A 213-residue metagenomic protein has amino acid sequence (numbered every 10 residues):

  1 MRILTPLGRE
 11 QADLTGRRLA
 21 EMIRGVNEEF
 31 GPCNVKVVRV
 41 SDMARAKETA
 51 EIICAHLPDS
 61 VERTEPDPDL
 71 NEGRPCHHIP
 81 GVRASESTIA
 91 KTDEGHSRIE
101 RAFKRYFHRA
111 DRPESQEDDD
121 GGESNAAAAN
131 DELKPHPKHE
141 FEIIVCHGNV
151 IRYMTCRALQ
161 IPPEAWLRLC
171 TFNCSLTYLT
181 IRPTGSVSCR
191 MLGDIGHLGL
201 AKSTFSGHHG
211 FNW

Functional and structural regions predicted by a protein language model:
M1-I3, E51-P137: Phosphate-handling substructures
M1-P66, I89, N173: Active-site-proximal alpha-helix that buttresses catalytic centers in soluble enzyme cores
Q11, A46-T49, G95-Y106, V150-I151 (+1 more regions): Internal, well-ordered alpha-helical segments in soluble enzyme and binding-protein domains
E21, A55, D59, L70-T88 (+3 more regions): Acidic, low-complexity terminal tails and accessory targeting/binding regions of phosphate-metabolizing enzymes
K36, K138-N149: Generic beta-sheet signal
A44, L70-N71, N149: Catalytic metal-binding/acid-base residues of hydrolase active sites
G148-R152, S188: GST superfamily/GST-like fold recognition
